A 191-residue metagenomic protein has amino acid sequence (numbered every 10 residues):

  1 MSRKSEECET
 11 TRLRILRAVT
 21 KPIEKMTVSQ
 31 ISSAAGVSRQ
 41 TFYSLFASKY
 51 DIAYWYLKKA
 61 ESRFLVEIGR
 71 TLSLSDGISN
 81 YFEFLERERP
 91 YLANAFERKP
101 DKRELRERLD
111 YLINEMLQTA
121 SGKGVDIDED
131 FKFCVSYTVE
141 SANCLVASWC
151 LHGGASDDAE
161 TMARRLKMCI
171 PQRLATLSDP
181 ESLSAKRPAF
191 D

Functional and structural regions predicted by a protein language model:
M1-C8, T176-D191: N-terminal intrinsically disordered/low-complexity leader segments
M1-K25, Q30: Basic, helix-initiating cap at the start of DNA-binding domains
T10-A18, A34, D51-D76, N80-E83 (+1 more regions): Alpha-helical structural segments
I23-D51: Helix-turn-helix
I68, L92-F96, A120-K123, W149-G154 (+1 more regions): Secondary-structure edge/capping motif, primarily at the C-terminal ends of alpha-helices and the immediately following
S73-Q118: Helical hydrophobic small-molecule/effector-binding pocket
P100-V125, E129-V146: Amphipathic alpha-helical packing segments from all-alpha helical-bundle domains
E129-H152, D157-R173: Hydrophobic alpha-helical segments that form the core of small-molecule binding pockets and/or dimer interfaces
